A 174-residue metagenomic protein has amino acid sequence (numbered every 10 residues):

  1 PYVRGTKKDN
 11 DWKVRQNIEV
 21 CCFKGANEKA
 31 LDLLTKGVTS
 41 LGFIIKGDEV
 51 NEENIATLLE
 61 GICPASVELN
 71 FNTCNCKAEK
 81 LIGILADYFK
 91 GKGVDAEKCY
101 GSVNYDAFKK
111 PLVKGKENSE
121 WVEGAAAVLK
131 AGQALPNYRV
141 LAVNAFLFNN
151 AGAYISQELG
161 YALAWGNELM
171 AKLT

Functional and structural regions predicted by a protein language model:
P1-T174: Catalytic alpha/beta active-site cores
